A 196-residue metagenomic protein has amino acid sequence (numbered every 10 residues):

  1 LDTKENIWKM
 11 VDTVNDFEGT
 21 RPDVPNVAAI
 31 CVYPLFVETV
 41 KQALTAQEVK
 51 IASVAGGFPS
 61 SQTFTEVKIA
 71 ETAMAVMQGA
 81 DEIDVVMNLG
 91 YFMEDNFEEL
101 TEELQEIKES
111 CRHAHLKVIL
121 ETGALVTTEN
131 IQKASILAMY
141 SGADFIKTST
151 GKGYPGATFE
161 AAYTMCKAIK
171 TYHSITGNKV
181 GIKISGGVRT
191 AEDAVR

Functional and structural regions predicted by a protein language model:
L1-P25, L35-I182, R189-R196: Alpha/beta enzyme core
I30-V32: Short, hydrophobic beta-strand segments that form beta-sheet elements in well-ordered domains
